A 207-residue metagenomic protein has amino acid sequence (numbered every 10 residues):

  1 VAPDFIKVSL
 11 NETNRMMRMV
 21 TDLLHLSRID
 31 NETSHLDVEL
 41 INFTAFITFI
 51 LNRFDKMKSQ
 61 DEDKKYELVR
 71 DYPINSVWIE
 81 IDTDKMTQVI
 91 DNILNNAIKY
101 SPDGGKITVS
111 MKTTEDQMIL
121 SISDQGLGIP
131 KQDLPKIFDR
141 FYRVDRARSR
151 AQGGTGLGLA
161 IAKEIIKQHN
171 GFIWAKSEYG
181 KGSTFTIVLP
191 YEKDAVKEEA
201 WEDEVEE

Functional and structural regions predicted by a protein language model:
V1, N31-L36, S76-I81: Conserved micro-motifs of the catalytic ATP-binding
N11-M16: Short alpha-helical segment of the dimerization/phosphotransfer core of two-component systems
D37-D55: A conserved beta-strand-to-alpha-helix junction within the catalytic ATP-binding
D37-L40, K65-V77: Conserved catalytic submotifs in the C-terminal HATPase_c
A97-I98: Short helix-loop "hinge" at the ATP-lid/N-box region of the Bergerat-fold HATPase_c
I129-R143, W201-E202: Short conserved segment of the HATPase_c
N170-G171: Conserved glycine-rich
